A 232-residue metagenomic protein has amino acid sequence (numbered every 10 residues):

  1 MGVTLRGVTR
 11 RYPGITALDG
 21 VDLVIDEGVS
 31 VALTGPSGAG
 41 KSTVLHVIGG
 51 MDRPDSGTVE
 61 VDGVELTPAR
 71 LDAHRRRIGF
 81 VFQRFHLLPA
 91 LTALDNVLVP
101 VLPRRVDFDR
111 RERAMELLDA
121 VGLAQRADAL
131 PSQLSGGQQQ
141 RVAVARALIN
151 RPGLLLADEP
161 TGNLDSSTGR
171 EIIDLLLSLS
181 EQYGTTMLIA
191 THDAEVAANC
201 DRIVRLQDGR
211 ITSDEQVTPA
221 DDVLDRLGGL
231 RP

Functional and structural regions predicted by a protein language model:
G2-T4, T9-R202, L206: ABC family nucleotide-binding domain
R210-P232: Conserved beta-strand-loop-alpha-helix hinge in the C-terminal portion of ABC ATPase nucleotide-binding domains
